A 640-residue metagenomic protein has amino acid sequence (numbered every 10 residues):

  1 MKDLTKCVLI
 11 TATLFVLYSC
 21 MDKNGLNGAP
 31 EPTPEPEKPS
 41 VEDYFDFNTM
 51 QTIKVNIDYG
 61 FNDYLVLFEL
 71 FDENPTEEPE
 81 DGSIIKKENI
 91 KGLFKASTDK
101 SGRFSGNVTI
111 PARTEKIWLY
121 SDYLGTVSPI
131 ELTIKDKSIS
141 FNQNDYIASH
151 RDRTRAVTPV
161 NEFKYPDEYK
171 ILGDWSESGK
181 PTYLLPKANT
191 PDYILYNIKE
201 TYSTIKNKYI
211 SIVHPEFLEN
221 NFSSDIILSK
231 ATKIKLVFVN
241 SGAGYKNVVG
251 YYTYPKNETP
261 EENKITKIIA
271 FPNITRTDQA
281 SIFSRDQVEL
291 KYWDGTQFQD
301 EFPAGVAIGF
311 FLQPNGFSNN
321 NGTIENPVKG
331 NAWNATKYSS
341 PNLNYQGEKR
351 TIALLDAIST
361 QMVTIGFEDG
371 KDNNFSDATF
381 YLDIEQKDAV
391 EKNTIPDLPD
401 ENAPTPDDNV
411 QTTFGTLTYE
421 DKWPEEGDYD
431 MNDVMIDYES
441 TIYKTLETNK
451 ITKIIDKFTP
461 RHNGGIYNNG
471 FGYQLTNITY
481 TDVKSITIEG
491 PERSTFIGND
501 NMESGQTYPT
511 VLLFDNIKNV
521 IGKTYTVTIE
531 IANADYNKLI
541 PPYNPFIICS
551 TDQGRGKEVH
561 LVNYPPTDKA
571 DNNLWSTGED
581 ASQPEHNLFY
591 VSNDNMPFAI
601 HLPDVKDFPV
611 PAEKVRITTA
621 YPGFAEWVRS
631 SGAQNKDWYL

Functional and structural regions predicted by a protein language model:
M1-V8: Bacterial N-terminal signal peptides that target proteins for export
T11-L14: Processing junctions and N-termini across compartments
V16-S19: C-terminal motif of bacterial Sec signal peptides marking the signal peptidase cleavage site
M21-L640: Extracellular distal adhesion/interaction modules in secreted or cell-surface proteins
